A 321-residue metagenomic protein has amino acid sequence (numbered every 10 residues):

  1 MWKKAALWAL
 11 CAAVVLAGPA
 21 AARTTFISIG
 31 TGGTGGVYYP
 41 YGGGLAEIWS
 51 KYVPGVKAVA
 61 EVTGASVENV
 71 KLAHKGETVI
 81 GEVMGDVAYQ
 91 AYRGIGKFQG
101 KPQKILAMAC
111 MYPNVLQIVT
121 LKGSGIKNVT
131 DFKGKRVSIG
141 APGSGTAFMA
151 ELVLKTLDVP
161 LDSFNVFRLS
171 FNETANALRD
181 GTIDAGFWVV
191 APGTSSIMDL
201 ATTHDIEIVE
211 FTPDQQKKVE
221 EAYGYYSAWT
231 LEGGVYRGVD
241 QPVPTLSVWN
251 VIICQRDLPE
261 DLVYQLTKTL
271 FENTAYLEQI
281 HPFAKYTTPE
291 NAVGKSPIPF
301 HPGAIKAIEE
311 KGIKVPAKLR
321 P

Functional and structural regions predicted by a protein language model:
M1-A9: Bacterial N-terminal signal peptides that target proteins for export
W8-A17: Bacterial N-terminal signal peptides
V14, I29, G42, A73 (+6 more regions): Residue-level signal for nonpolar/aromatic packing positions in well-ordered secondary structure
R23-A141, I208: Short, glycine-/small- and polar/acidic-enriched structural segments that line small-molecule recognition paths
T24-F26, S50-T63, K155-L169, T182-A185 (+2 more regions): A local structural motif
G85-V87, G94-K97, P160-L258: Pocket-lining segment of extracytoplasmic ligand-binding domains
Q99-K104, L116-P142, A147-N165, L169-N172 (+1 more regions): Hinge/capping helix and adjacent helix->loop/strand transition within the periplasmic-binding protein
E173, D180, V190-I208, K218-E221 (+2 more regions): An extracytoplasmic/periplasmic, membrane-proximal ligand-sensing/linker region
